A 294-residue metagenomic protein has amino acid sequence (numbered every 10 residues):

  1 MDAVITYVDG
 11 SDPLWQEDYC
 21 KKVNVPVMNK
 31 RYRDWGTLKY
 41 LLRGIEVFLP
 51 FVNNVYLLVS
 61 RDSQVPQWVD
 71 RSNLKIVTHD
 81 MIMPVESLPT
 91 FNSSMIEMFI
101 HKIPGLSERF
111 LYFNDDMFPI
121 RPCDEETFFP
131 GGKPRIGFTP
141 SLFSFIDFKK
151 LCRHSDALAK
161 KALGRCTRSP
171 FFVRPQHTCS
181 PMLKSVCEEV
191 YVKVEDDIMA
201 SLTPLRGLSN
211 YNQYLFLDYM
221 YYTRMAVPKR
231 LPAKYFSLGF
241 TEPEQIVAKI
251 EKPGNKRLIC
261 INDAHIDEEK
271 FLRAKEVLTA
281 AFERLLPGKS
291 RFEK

Functional and structural regions predicted by a protein language model:
M1-M81, R224, G254-K294: N-terminal anchoring/stem segment of glycosyltransferases
V4, L42, E46, H101 (+2 more regions): Non-transmembrane alpha-helical segments in soluble domains of secreted/periplasmic/extracellular proteins
S11, M117, R121, M220-V227: A generic secondary-structure signal for well-formed alpha-helical elements
Y32-L49, I82-Y112: A conserved donor-nucleotide-binding helix/loop in the catalytic core of Leloir-type glycosyltransferases
S63, F99-F143: GT-A fold catalytic core of metal-dependent nucleotide-sugar glycosyltransferases, centered on the diacidic
S72, F113-D115, N212, N255: Residues that flank catalytic or metal-binding motifs in active/ligand-binding sites
F129, P134-N210: Long, charge-rich alpha-helical interaction segments
R174-K294: A glycosyltransferase accessory/donor-loop signature
